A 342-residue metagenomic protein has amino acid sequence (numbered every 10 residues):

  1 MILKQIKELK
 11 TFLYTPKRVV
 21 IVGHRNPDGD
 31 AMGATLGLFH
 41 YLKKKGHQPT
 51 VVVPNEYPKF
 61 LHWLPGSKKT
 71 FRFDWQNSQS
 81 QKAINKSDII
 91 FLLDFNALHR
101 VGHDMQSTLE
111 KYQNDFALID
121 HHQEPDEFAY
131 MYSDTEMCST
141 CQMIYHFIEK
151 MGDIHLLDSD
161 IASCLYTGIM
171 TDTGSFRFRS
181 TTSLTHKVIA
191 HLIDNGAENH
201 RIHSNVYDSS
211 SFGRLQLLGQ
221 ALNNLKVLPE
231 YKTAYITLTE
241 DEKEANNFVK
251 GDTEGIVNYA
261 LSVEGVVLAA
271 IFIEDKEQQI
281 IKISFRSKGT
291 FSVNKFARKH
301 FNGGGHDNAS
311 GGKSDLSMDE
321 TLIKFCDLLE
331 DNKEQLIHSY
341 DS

Functional and structural regions predicted by a protein language model:
I2-R25, G33-T35, F39-P65, K69 (+4 more regions): Hydrophobic helix-and-loop "lid/oligomerization" segment in the mid-to-C-terminal part of catalytic domains
E8-T15, K111-D126: Acidic-glycine-rich active-site phosphate/pyrophosphate-binding loop
N26-P27, F95-L98, H122-E124, E240-D241: Short glycine-rich anion-binding loops that position phosphate/pyrophosphate groups of nucleotides and phosphorylated
G29-T35, L98-G102: Short glycine/serine/threonine-rich phosphate/pyrophosphate-binding segments that cradle anionic phosphate groups
K69-S78, Y132-E136: Short acidic-hydrophobic, aromatic-tinged amphipathic segments that line or gate anion-handling sites
A83-N85, S107-N114: Short, conserved loop/helix-junction motifs that constitute active-site signature segments in enzyme catalytic cores
I89-M105, A117, E124: Glycine-rich phosphate-binding loops that contact phosphosugars or nucleotide phosphates
I119-V188: Short alpha-helices
